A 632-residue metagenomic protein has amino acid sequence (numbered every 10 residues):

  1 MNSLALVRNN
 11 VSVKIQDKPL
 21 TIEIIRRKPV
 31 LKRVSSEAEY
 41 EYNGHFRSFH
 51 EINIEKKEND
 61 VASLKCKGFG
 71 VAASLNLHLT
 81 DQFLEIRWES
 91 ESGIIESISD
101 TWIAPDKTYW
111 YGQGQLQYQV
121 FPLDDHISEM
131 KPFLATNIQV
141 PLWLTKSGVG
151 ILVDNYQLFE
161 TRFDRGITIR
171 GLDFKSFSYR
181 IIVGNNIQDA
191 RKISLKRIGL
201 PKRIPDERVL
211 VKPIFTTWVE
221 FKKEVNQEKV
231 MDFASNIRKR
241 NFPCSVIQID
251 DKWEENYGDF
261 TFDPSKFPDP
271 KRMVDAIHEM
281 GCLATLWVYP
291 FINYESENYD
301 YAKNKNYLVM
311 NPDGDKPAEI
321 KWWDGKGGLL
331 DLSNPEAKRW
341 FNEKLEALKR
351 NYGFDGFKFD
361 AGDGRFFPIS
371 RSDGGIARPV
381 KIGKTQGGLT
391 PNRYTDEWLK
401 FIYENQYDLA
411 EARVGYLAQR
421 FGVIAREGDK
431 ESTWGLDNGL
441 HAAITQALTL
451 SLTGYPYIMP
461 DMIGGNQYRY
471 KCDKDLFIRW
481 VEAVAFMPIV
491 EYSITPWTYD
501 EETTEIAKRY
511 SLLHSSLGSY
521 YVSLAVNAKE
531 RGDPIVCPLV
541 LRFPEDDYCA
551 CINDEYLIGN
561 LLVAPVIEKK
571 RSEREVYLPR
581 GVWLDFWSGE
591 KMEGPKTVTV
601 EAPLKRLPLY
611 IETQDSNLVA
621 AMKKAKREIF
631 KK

Functional and structural regions predicted by a protein language model:
N2-R208, Q227-K239, L541-R542, T599-A621: Catalytic and substrate-binding clefts that recognize carbohydrates or anionic sugar/phosphate headgroups
W88-E89, I95, T108-Y111, Q117-V120 (+3 more regions): Aromatic- and carboxylate-enriched substrate-binding clefts and catalytic-loop regions of carbohydrate-active enzymes
S128-K131, I138-V140, P201-I204, S235-I237 (+8 more regions): Generic recognition of flexible, low-complexity loop/linker segments
P132, R208, V219-F267: A conserved hydrophobic secondary-structure block that centers on an alpha-helix together with its immediately flanking
I138, S147, K175, V211 (+6 more regions): Residues that flank catalytic or metal-binding motifs in active/ligand-binding sites
S147-V149, Y156-L158, E220-K222, E254 (+13 more regions): Short, glycine-/Ser/Thr-/acidic-enriched flexible segments
P205-E220, K316-L329: N-terminal small/glycine-rich loop or linker at the start of catalytic domains across soluble metabolic enzymes
N236, R240-N241, A276-L283, F401-Q406 (+3 more regions): Carbohydrate-binding surfaces of carbohydrate-active enzymes
